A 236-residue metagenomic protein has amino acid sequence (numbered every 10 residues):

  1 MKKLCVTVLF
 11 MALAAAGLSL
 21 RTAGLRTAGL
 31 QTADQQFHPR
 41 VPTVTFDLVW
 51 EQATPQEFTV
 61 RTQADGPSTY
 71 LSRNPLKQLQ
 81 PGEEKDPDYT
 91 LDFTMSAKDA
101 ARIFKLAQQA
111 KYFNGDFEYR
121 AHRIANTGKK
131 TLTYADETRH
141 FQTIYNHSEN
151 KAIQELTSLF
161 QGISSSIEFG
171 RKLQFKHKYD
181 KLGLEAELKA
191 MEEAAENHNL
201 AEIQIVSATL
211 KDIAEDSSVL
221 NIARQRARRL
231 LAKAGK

Functional and structural regions predicted by a protein language model:
M1-L4: Positively charged n-region of N-terminal signal peptides that target proteins for export
F10-S19: Hydrophobic h-region of N-terminal signal peptides that target proteins for export in Gram-negative bacteria
G29-A33, A97-R120: Charged, amphipathic alpha-helical segments
G29-W50, D116-K236: Short, well-ordered, aromatic-rich surface patches in folded extracellular/luminal domains
Q36-R40, D47-E84: N-terminal secretory signal peptides
D47, P55, K85-T90, Y112-E118: N-terminal post-signal-peptidase region of extra-cytosolic proteins
S72-L91, K189-E192, S207-K211: Acidic/histidine-rich, surface-exposed loop or edge segments in extracytoplasmic proteins
Y89-T94, T143-Y145: A short, exposed loop/beta-hairpin motif centered on an aromatic-Gly-Thr core
